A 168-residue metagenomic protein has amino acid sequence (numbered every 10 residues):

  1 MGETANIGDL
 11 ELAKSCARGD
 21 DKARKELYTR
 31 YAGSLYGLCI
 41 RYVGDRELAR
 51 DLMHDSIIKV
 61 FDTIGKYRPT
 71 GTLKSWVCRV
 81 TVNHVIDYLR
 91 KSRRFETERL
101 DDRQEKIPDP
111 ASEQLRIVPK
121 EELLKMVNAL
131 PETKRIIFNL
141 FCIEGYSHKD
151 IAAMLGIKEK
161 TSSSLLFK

Functional and structural regions predicted by a protein language model:
M1-S34, N128: N-terminal module of bacterial RNA polymerase sigma factors
C16, L35, C39, A49-V60 (+2 more regions): Short, small-hydrophobic-rich alpha-helical interface motif
A17-R18, R41, H54-T72, S92: Sigma70-family region 2
Y28-R46, T63, V127: Amphipathic, Lys/Arg- and hydrophobic-enriched alpha-helical face
G65-P69, R79-R99: Arg/Lys-rich amphipathic alpha helix in sigma70-family domain 2
V82, I86, K134, A152-K168: DNA-recognition helix of helix-turn-helix
Y88-P108, Q114, V118: Short, basic/polar amphipathic helix motif occurring as a linker/hinge flanking DNA-binding modules in transcription
I137-F141: A short pre-motif secondary-structure segment
